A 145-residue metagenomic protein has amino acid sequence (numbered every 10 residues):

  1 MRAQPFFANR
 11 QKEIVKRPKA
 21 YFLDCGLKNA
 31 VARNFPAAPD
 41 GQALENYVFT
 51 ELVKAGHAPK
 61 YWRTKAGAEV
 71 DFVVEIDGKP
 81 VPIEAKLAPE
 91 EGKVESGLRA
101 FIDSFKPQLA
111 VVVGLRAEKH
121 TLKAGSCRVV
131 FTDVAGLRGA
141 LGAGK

Functional and structural regions predicted by a protein language model:
M1-P80: Accessory nucleic acid-recognition modules appended to NTPase machines
F7, L27, A66, P89 (+2 more regions): Residue-level detector of flexible, active-site-proximal loop/helix-junction positions within diverse enzyme catalytic
Y21, K60, V81-I83, V111-V113 (+1 more regions): Hydrophobic/aromatic beta-strand patches that form the interior of the parallel beta-sheet core in alpha/beta enzyme
K28-F35, L87-K93, L137-A143: Short, basic, helix/turn surface patches
R63, K86, G114, T132-A135: Residues at the C-termini of beta-strands that transition into short coil/loop
V73-G78, I83-A85, D103-K106: Mid-protein regulatory/catalytic core that forms ligand/cofactor-binding pockets and protein-protein interaction
L87-R128: Catalytic cores of nucleic-acid endonucleases
A117-K145: Domain-level recognition of nuclease-like catalytic cores that cleave nucleotide substrates
